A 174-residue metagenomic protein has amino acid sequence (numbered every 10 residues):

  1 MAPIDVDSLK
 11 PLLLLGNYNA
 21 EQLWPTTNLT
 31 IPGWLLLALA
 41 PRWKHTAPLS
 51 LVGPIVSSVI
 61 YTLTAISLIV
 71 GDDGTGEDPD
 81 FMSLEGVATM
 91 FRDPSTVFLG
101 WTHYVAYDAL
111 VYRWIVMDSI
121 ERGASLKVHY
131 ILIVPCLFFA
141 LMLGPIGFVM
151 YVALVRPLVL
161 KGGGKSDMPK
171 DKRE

Functional and structural regions predicted by a protein language model:
P3-I31: Hydrophobic transmembrane alpha-helical segments in integral membrane proteins
L15-Y18, G86-L99: Short aromatic-rich membrane-water interface segments that cap or initiate transmembrane helices in multi-pass membrane
P25-T46: N-terminal signal-anchor/start-transfer transmembrane helix
K44-T64: Loop-to-helix transition at the N-terminal end of transmembrane alpha-helices
S58-P79: Transmembrane alpha-helix/helix-exit interface in multi-pass inner-membrane proteins
G74-M90: Membrane-interface interhelical connector segments
L132-P157: Hydrophobic, aromatic-rich membrane-embedded alpha-helical segments
G163-E174: Non-transmembrane, juxtamembrane loop and terminal tail segments of multi-pass eukaryotic membrane proteins
